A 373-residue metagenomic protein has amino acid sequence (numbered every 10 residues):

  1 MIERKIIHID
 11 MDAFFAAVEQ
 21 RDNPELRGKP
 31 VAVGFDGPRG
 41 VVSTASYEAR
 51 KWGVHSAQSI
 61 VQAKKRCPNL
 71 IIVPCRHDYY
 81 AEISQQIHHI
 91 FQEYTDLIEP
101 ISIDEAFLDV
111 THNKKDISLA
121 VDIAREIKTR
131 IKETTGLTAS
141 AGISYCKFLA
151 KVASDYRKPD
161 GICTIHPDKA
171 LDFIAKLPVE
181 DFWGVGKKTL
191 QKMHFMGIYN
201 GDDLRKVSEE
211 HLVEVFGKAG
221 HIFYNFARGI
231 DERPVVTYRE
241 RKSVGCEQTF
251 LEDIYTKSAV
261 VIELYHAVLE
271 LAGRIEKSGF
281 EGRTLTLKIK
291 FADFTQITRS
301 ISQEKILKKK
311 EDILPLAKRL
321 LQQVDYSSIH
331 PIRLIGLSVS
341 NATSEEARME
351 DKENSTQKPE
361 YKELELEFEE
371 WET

Functional and structural regions predicted by a protein language model:
M1-V215, A219-H221, E345, K352-T373: Gly/Gly-Pro- and Ser/Thr-rich, intrinsically disordered tail segments characteristic of DNA damage-repair and tolerance
H8, D181, T189-L334, V339-K352 (+1 more regions): DNA-contacting surface of Y-family translesion DNA polymerases
